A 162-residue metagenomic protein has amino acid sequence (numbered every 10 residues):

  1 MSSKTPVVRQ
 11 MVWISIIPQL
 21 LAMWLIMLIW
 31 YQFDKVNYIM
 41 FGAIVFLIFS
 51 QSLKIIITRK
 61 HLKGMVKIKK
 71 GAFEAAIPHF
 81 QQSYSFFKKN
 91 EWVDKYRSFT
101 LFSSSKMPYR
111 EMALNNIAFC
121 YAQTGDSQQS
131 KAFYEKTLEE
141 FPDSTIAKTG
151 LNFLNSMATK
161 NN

Functional and structural regions predicted by a protein language model:
V45-G71: Transmembrane-cytosolic junction motif
I56, S103-K106, R110: Residues that mark the junctions of alpha-helical repeat units in TPR/alpha-solenoid scaffolds
